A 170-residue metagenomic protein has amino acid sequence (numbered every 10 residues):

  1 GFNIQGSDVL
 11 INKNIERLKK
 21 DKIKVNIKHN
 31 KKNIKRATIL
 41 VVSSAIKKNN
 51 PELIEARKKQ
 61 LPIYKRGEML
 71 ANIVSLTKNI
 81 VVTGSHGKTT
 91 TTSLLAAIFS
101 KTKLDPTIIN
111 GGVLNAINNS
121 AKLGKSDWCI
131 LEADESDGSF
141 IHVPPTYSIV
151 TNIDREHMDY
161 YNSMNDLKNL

Functional and structural regions predicted by a protein language model:
G1, K24-V25, V82-G84: Generic low-polarity alpha-helical segments
F2-N3, I23, L61, L104: Short phosphate-binding/catalytic loops that engage adenosine nucleotides
F2-R17: NAD(P)-binding Rossmann-fold cofactor-contacting core
Q5, K24-K28, Y64: General small-molecule cofactor/ligand-binding pocket signal
K13-I23, L76, N119-L123: Active-site-proximal loop->helix
K19-K35: Glycine-rich, highly charged phosphate/nucleotide-binding loops
K20-I23, V42-S43, E52: Cofactor-cradling patches in redox/metallo enzymes
K31-A37, S44-L170: Phosphate-binding loop of NTP-binding sites
